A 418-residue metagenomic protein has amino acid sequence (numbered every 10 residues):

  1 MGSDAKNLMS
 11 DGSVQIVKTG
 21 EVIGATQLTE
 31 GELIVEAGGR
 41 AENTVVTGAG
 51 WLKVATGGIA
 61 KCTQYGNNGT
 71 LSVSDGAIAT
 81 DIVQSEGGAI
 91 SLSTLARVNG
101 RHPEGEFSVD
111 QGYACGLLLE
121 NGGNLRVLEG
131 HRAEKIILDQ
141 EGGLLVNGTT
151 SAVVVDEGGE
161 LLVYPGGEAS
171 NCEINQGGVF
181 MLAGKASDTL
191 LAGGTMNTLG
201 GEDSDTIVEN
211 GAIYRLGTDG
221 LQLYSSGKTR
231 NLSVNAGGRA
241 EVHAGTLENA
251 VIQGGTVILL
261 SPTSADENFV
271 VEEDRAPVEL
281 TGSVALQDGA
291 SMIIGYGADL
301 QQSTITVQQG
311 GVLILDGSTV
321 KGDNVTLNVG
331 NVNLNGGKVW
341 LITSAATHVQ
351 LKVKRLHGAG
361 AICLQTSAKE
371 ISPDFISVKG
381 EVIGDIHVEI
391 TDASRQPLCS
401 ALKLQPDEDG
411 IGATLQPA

Functional and structural regions predicted by a protein language model:
A5-L8, Q15-I16, V22-Q27, L33-V35 (+26 more regions): Fold-core signature of tandem repeat domains
M9, L28-T29, N235-A236, L334 (+1 more regions): Short, ordered beta-strand-loop transition motifs
V98-S108, V208, I213-G217, L221-L223 (+2 more regions): Flexible coil/linker segments and helix-coil junctions enriched in charged and small residues
Q111: Short, cationic low-complexity segments
Q253, V257-A401, P406-E408: Extracellular beta-strand/loop-rich repeat segments of large surface/secreted proteins
D409-P417: C-terminal functional modules
